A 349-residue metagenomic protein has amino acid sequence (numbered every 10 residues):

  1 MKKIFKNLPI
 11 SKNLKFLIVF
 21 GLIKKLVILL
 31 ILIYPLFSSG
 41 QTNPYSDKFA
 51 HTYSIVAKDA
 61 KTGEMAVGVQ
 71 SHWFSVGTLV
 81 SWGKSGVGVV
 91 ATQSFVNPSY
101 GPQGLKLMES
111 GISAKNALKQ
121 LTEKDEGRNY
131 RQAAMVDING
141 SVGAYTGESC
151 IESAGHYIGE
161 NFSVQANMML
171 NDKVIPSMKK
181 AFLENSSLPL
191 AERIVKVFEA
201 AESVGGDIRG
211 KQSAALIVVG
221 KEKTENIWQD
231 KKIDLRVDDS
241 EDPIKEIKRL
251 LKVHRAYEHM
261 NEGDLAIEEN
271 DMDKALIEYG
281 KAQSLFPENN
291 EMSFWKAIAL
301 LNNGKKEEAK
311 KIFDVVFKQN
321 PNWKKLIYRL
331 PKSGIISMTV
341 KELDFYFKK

Functional and structural regions predicted by a protein language model:
Q41-R209, L216, D238-E269, G280 (+1 more regions): Alpha/propeptide regions of enzymes that mature by internal proteolysis
Y257, E291, K325-L326: Start-of-helix register in tetratricopeptide repeats
N261, W295, R329-L330: "A position-specific structural signal for the A-helix of alpha-solenoid helical repeats
K318-K349: Terminal, low-structured helical/coil segments at or just beyond the last alpha-helical repeat
